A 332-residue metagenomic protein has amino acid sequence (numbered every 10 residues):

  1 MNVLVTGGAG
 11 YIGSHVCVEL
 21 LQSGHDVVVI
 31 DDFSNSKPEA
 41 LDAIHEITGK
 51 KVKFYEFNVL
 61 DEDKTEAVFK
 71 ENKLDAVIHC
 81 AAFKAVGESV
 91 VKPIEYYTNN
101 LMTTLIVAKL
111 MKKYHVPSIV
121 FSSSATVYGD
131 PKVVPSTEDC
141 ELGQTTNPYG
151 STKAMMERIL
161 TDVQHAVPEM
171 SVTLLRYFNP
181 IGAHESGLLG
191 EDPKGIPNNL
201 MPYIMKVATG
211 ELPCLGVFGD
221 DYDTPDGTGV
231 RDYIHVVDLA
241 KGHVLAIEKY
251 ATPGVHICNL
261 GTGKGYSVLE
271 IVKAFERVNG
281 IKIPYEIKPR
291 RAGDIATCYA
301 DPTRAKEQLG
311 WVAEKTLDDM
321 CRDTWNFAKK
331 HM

Functional and structural regions predicted by a protein language model:
M1-A183: N-terminal Rossmann-like NAD(P)+-binding domain of SDR-like oxidoreductases, especially those catalyzing
V3-A9, A125, T146, F178 (+6 more regions): Short glycine- and Lys/Arg-enriched binding-loop motifs that mark or flank ligand-binding interfaces
P38, N179-N199, G210-R231: Short, flexible, glycine-rich and Lys/Arg-enriched loop motifs at helix boundaries that contact anionic partners
E39, D63, A67, M102-L105 (+6 more regions): Short, contiguous clusters of charged residues that form electrostatic/catalytic patches at enzyme active sites, used
L60, K84, Y96, I196 (+3 more regions): Glycosyltransferase donor-binding loop in the core domain
V91, K132-V133, D139-E141, A154 (+6 more regions): Short capping/connector residues at structural and topological boundaries
Y97, T146-A154, G190-N198, P202 (+1 more regions): Short-chain dehydrogenase/reductase
Y203-M332: C-terminal substrate-binding subdomain of Rossmann-fold SDR/epimerase-dehydratase oxidoreductases
